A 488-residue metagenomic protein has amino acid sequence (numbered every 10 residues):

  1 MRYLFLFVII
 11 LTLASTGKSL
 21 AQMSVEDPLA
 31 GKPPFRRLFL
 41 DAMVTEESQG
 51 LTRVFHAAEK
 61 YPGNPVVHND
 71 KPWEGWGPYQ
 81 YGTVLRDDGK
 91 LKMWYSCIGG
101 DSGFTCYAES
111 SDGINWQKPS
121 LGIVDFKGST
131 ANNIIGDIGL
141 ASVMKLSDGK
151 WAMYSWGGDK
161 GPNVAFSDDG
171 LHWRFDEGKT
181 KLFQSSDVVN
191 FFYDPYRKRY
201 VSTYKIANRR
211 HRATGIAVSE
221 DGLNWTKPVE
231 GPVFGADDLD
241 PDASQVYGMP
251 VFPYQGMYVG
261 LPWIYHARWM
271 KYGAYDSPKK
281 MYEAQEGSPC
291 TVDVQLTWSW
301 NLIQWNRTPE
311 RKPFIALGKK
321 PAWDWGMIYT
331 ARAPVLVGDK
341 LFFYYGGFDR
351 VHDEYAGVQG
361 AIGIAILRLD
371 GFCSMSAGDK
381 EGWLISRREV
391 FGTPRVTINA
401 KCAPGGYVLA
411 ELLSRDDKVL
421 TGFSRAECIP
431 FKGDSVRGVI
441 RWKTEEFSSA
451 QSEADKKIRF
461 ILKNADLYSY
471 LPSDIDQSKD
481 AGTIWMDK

Functional and structural regions predicted by a protein language model:
Y3-T12: Sec-dependent N-terminal signal peptides
T12-S19: C-terminal segment of classical bacterial N-terminal signal peptides
A21-K488: Carbohydrate-active catalytic/glycan-binding domains of CAZyme proteins, especially the secreted or lumenal ectodomains
